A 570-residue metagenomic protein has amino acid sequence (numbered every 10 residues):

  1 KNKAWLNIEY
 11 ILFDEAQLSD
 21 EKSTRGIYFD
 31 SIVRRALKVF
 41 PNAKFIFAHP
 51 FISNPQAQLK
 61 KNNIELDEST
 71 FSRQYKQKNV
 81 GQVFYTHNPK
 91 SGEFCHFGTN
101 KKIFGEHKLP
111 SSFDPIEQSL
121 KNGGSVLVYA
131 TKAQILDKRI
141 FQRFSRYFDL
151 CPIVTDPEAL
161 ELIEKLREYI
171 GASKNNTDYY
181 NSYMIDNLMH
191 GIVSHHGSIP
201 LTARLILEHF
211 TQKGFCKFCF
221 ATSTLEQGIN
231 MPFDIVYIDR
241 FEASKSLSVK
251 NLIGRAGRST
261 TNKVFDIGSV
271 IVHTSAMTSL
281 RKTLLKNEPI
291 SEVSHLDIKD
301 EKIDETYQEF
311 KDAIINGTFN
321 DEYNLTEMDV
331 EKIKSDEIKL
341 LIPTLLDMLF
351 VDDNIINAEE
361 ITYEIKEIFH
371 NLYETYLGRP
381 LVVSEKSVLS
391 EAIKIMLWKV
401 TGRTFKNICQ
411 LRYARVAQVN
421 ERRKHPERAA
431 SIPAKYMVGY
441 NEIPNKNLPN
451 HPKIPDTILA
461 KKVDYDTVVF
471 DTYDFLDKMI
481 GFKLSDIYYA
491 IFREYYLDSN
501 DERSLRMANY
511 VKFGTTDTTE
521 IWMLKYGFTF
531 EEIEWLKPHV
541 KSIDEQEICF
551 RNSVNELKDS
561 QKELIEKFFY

Functional and structural regions predicted by a protein language model:
K1-A4, Q77, F113-F218, F233 (+6 more regions): Conserved C-terminal RecA-like helicase domain
N2-V39: SF2 helicase catalytic motif II
I8-Y10, F218-F241, G268-I271: A short beta-strand element within the Helicase C-terminal
A16-S23, V193, E226, E242: Catalytic acidic motif of RecA-like/P-loop NTPases
R34, N42-C151: Conserved interdomain linker/interface between the two RecA-like ATPase lobes of SF2 helicase motors
F40-A43, S246-P289: Conserved segment of the helicase C-terminal RecA-like domain
A243, K311-Y570: C-terminal accessory/interaction regions of large nucleic acid-associated machines
S275-K334: Long, hydrophobic alpha-helical segments
